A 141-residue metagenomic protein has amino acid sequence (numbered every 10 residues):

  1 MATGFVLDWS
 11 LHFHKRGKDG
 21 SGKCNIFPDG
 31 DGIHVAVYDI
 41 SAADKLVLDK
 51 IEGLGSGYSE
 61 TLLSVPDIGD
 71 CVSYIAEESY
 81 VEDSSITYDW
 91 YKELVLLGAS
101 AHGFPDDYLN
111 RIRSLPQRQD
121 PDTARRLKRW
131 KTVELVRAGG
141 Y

Functional and structural regions predicted by a protein language model:
M1-Y141: Glycine-aromatic micro-motifs
